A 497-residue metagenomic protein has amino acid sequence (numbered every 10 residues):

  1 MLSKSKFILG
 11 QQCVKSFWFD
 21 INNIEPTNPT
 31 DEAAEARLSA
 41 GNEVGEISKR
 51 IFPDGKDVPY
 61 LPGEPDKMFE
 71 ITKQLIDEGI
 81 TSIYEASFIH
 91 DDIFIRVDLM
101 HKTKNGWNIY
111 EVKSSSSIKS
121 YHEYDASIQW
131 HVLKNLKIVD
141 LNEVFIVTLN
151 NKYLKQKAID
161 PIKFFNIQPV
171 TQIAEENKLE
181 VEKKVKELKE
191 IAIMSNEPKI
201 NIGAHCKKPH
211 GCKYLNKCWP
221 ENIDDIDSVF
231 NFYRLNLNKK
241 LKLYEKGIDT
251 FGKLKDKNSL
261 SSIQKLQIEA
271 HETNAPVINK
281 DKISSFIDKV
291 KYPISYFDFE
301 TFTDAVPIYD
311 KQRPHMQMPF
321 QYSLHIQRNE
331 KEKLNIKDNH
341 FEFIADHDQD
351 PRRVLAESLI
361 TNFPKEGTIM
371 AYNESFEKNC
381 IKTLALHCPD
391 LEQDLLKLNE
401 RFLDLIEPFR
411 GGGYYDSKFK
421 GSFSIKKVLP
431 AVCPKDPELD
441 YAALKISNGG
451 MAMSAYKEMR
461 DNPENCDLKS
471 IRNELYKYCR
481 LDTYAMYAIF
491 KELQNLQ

Functional and structural regions predicted by a protein language model:
M1-N105, L237-K265, E269-P276: Metal-dependent nuclease catalytic cores that hydrolyze phosphodiester bonds in DNA/RNA, characterized by
C13, L99, Q129, C212 (+5 more regions): A residue-level signal for conserved active-site and pocket-lining positions in enzyme catalytic cores
E64, I80-A86, H90, F94-D98 (+3 more regions): Conserved DEDDh/DEDDy metal-dependent 3′-5′ exonuclease domain
F88, N279-F363, L386: Conserved RNase H-like, two-metal-ion catalytic cores of nucleic-acid enzymes
K102-G106, R328-K331: Short acidic-glycine loop/turn motifs at beta-strand connectors
S114, T301-T303, E407: Short, glycine/acidic-enriched loop or turn micro-motifs at the edges of active sites
K152, K157-I226, L237, K246 (+1 more regions): Acidic, Mg2+-coordinating catalytic module of metal-dependent nucleases/exonucleases that use a two-metal-ion mechanism
V181-V185, K189-K291, T301-F302: A charged, amphipathic alpha-helical module
